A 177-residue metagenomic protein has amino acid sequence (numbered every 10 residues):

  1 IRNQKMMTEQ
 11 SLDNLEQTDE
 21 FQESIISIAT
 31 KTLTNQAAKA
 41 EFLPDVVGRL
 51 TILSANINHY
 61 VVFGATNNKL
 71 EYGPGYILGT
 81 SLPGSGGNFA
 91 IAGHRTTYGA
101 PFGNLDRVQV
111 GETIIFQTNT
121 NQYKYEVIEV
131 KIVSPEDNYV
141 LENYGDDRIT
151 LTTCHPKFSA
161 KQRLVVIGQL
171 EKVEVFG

Functional and structural regions predicted by a protein language model:
I1-G177: Solvent-exposed, non-transmembrane regions of membrane-associated and secreted proteins
